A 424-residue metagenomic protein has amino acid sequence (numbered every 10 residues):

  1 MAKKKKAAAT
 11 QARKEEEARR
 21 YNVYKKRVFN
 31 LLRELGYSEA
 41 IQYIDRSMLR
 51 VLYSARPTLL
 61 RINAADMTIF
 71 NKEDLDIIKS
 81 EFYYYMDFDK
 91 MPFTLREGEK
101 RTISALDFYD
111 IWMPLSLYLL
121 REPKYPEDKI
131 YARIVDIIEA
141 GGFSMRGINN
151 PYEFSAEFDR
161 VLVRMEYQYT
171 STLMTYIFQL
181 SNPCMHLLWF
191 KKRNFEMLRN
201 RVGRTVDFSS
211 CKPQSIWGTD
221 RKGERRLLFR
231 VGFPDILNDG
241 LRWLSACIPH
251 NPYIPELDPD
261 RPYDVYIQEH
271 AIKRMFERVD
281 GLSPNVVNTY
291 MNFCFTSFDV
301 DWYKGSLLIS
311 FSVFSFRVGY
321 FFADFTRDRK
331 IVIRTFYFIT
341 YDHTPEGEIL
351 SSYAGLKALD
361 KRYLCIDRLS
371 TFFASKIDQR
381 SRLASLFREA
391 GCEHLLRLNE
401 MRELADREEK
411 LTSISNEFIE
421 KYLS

Functional and structural regions predicted by a protein language model:
M1-S424: Ribonuclease/tRNase effector modules and their secretory precursors
